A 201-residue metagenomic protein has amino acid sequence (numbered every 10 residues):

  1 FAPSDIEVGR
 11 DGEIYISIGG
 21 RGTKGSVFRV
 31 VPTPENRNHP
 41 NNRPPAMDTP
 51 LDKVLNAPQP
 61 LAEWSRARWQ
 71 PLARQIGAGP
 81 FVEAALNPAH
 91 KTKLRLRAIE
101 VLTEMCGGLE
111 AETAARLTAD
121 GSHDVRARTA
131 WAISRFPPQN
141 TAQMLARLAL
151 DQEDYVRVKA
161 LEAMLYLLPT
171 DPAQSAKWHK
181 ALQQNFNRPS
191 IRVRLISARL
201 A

Functional and structural regions predicted by a protein language model:
F1-W64: Beta-propeller domains with acidic blade repeats across secreted/periplasmic ectodomains and cytosolic WD/CNH propellers
A2-S4, G12-I14, T23-S26, A98 (+3 more regions): Structural beta-strand/beta-sheet cores of well-ordered domains, especially the beta-sheet scaffolds that support
K53-I76, T92-G108, E112-A119, D124-P138 (+4 more regions): Structural detector for internal amphipathic alpha-helices that build alpha-solenoid repeat scaffolds
G77-V82: Repeat-mediated protein-protein interaction surfaces in helical alpha-solenoids
K177-L182: Alpha-helical repeat scaffolds
